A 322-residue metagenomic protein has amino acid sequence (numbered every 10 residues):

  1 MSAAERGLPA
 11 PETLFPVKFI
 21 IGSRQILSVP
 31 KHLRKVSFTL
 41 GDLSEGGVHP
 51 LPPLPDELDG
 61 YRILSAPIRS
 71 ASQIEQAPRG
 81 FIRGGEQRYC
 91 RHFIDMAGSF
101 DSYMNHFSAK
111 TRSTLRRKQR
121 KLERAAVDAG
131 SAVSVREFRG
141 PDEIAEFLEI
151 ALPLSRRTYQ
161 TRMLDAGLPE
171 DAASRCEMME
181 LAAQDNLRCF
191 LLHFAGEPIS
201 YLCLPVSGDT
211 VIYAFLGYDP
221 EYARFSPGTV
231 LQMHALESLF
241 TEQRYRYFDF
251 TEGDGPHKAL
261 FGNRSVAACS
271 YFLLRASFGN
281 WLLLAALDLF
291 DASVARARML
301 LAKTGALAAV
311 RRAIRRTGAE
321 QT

Functional and structural regions predicted by a protein language model:
S2-L33, A66-S72, R79-I94, G98-R224 (+1 more regions): A conserved beta-strand-loop-helix scaffold within acyl/acetyltransferase catalytic domains
S2-R24, G80-F100, R246-G305: Active-site/acyl-donor-binding loops of N-acyltransferases
R6, V17-K18, G47-P50, P55-D59 (+4 more regions): Generic detector of bulky aromatic hydrophobic side chains
I20-Q87, G208-A267, F272-L273: Acyl-donor binding region in acyl/amide transferases
A71-Q76, E143-E149, K258-F261, F278-L283: Short, solvent-exposed polar/charged micro-motifs at secondary-structure junctions
A97-Y103, V127-G130, P169-C176, R188-C189 (+6 more regions): Low-complexity, flexible helical/coil segments
A297, L307-Q321: Long, C-terminal catalytic modules of enzymes
